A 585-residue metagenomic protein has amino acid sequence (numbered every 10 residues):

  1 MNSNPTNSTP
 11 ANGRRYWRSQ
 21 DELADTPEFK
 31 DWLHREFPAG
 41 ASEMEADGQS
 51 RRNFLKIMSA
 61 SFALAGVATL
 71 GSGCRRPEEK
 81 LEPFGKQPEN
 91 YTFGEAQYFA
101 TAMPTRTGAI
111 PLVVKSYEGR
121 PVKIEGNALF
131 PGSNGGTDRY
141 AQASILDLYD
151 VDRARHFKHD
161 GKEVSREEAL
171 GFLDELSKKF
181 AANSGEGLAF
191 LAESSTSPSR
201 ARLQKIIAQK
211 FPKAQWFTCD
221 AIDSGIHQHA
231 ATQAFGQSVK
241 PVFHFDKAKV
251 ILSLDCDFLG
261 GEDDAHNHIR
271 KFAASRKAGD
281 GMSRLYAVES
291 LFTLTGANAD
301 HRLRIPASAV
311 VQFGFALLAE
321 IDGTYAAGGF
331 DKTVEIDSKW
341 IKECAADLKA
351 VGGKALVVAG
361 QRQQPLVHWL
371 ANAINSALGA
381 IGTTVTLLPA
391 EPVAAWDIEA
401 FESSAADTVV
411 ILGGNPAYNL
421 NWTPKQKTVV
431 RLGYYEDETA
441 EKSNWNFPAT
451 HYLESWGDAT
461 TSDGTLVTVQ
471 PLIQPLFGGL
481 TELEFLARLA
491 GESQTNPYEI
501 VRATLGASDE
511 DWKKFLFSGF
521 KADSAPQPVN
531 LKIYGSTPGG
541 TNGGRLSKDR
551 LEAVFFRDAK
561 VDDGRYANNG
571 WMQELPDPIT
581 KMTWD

Functional and structural regions predicted by a protein language model:
M1-E335, K342, T583-D585: N-terminal export/assembly segments and adjacent metallocofactor-ligating motifs of anaerobic energy-metabolism
W17, L33-H34, A100, K205 (+4 more regions): A cross-kingdom feature strongest in bacterial/archaeal respiratory oxidoreductases
F180-A189, A350-L356, A406-T408: Short, surface-exposed connector motifs at secondary-structure boundaries
L188, K249, D300, A355 (+3 more regions): Conserved acidic residues
A192-S195, D255-C256, A359-R362, I411-N415: Structural motif
F292-N298, K349-K354, A380-L387, S462-P471 (+2 more regions): Short acidic (Asp/Glu) and glycine-rich catalytic loops that position anionic groups and cofactors
H301-E402, S508, W512: Active-site phosphate/pyrophosphate-binding segments
T481-T504: Non-catalytic, well-ordered alpha-helical segments in soluble enzyme domains
